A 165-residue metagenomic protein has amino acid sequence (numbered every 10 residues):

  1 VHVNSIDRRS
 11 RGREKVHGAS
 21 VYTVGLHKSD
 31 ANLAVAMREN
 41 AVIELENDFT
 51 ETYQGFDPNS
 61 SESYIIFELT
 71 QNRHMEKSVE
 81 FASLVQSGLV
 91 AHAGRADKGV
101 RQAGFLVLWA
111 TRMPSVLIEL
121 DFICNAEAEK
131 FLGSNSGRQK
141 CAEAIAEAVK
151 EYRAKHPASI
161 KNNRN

Functional and structural regions predicted by a protein language model:
V1-N165: Active-site-proximal helix/loop segments of hydrolytic enzymes
